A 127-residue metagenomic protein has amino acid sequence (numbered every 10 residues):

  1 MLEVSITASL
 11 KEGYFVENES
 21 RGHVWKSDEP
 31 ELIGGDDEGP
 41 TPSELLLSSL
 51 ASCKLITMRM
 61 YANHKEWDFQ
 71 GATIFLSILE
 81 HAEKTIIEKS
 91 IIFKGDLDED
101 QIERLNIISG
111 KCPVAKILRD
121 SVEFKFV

Functional and structural regions predicted by a protein language model:
M1-S48, I56-V127: Extended beta-strand/beta-hairpin segments
